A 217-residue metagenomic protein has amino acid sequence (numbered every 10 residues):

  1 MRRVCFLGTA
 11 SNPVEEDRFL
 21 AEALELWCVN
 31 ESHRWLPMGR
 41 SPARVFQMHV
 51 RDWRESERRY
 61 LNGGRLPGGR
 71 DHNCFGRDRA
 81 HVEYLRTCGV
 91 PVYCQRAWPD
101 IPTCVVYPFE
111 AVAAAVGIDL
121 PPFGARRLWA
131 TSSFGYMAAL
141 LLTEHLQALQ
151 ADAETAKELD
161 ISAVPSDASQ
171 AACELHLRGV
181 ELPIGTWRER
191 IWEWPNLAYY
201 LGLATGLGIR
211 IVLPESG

Functional and structural regions predicted by a protein language model:
M1-G217: Metal-ion/cofactor- or nucleotide/acyl-coenzyme-handling active-site neighborhoods
